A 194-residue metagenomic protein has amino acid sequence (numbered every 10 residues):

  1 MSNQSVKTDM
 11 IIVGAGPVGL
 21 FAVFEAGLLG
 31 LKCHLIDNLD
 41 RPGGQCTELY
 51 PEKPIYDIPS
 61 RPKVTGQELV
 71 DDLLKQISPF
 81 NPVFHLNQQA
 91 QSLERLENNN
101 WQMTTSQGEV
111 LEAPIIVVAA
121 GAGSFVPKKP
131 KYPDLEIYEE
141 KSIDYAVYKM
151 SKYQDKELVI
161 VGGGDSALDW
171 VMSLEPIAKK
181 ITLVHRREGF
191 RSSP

Functional and structural regions predicted by a protein language model:
M1-V13, L28, R41, F84-K156: FAD-binding core/adjacent interface of flavoenzyme oxidoreductases
S2-K7, I11-D40, S142-R191: Rossmann-like dinucleotide/flavin-binding elements
N3, T47-V110, F190-P194: N-terminal Rossmann-like dinucleotide/flavin-binding domain of flavoprotein oxidoreductases that bind FAD/FMN
F21-E25, Q76, E112: Residues within well-formed alpha-helices
V23-E25, T47-E48, K128-Y132, V171-S173: Short amphipathic alpha-helical segments
L29-G30, P51-K53, Y132-E136, P176-A178: Glycine-rich, phosphate-binding/catalytic loops in enzymes
D71, K75, Q88, K141-Y145 (+1 more regions): Short, contiguous clusters of charged residues that form electrostatic/catalytic patches at enzyme active sites, used
